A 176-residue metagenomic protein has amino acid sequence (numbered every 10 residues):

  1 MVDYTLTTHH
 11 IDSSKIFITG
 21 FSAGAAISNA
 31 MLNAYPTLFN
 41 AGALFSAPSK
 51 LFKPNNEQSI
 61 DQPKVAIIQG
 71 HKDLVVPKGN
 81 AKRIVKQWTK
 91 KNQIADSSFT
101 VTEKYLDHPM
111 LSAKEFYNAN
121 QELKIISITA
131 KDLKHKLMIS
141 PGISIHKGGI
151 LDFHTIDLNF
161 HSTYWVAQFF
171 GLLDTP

Functional and structural regions predicted by a protein language model:
M1-A26, N33-F39: Gly/Ser-rich "nucleophile elbow"/oxyanion-hole loop immediately N-terminal to the catalytic nucleophile in hydrolases
V2, L6-H9, Y35, A43-S46 (+2 more regions): Sec/Tat-exported extracytoplasmic proteins
Y4, A26-A30, A34-T37, G79-Q87 (+2 more regions): Extracytoplasmic/secreted proteins, especially bacterial periplasmic and envelope-associated proteins
T5-S14, F52-D61, Y117-A119, L172-P176: Surface-exposed acidic, glycine-flexible loop patches that form ligand/cofactor-binding and adhesion interfaces
A30, H71-V75, D152-I156: Second-shell loop/turn segments in exported
A41-H135: The feature captures the conserved acid-bearing segment of alpha/beta-hydrolase catalytic domains
K134-I143, H154: Catalytic histidine-centered segment of alpha/beta-hydrolase-like enzymes
K147-P176: Catalytic active-site module of serine/aspartate enzymes centered on a nucleophile-bearing elbow/loop
